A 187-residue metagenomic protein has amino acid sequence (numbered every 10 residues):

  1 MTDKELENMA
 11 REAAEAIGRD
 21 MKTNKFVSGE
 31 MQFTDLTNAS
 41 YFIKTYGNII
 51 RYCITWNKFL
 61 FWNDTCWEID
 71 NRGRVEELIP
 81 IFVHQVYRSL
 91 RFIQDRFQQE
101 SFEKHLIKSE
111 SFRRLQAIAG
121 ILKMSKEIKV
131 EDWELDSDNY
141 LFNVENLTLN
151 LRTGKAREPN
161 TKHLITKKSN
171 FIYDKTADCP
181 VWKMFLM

Functional and structural regions predicted by a protein language model:
M1-T2: Short intrinsically disordered terminal tails
L6-D174, C179: Intein modules and their embedded homing endonuclease domains
K183-M187: N-terminal pre-Walker A segment at the start of P-loop NTPase domains
